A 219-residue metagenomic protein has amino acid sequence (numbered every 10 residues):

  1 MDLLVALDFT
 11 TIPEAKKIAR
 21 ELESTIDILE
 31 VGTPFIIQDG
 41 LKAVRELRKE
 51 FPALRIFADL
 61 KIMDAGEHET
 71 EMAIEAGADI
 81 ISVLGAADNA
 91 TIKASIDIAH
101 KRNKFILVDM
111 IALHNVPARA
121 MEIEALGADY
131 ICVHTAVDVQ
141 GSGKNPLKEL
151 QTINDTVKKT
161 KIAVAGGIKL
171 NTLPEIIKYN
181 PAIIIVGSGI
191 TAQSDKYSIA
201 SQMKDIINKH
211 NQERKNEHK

Functional and structural regions predicted by a protein language model:
M1-H68, E75, V116, I123-A125 (+2 more regions): Conserved N-terminal beta1-alpha1 strand-loop-helix module at the mouth
D8, I28-I36, R55-M63, D79-A90 (+3 more regions): Catalytic beta/alpha-barrel core
I18, D64-A76, H114-L126, K158 (+1 more regions): Catalytic cores of alpha/beta
E23-D27, E50-A53, E75-I80, H100-F105 (+3 more regions): Glycine-enriched alpha-helix->loop->beta-strand junction motifs that scaffold or abut catalytic
V44-K49, I96-N103, E124, L150-K158 (+1 more regions): Surface-exposed amphipathic alpha-helices with a cationic face
A78-A90, I131-G141, Y179-M203: Glycine-rich phosphate-binding active-site loops on the catalytic face of alpha/beta enzymes
S95, L150, I177, S188-K219: C-terminal helical cap(s) of enzyme catalytic domains, especially alpha/beta-barrels
R119-Q151, T160, I199: Glycine/Thr-rich beta-alpha phosphate-binding loop at enzyme active sites
